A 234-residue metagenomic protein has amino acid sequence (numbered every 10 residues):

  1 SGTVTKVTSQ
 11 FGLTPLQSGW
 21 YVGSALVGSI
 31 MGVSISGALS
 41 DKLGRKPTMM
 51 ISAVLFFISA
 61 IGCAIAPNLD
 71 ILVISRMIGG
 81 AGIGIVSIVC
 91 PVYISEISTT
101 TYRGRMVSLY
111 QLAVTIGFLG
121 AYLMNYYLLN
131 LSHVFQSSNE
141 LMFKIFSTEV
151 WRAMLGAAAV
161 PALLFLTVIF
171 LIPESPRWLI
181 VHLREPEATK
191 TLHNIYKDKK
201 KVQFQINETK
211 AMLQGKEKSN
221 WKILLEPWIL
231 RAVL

Functional and structural regions predicted by a protein language model:
S1-L234: Transmembrane-helix signature of 12-pass secondary carriers
